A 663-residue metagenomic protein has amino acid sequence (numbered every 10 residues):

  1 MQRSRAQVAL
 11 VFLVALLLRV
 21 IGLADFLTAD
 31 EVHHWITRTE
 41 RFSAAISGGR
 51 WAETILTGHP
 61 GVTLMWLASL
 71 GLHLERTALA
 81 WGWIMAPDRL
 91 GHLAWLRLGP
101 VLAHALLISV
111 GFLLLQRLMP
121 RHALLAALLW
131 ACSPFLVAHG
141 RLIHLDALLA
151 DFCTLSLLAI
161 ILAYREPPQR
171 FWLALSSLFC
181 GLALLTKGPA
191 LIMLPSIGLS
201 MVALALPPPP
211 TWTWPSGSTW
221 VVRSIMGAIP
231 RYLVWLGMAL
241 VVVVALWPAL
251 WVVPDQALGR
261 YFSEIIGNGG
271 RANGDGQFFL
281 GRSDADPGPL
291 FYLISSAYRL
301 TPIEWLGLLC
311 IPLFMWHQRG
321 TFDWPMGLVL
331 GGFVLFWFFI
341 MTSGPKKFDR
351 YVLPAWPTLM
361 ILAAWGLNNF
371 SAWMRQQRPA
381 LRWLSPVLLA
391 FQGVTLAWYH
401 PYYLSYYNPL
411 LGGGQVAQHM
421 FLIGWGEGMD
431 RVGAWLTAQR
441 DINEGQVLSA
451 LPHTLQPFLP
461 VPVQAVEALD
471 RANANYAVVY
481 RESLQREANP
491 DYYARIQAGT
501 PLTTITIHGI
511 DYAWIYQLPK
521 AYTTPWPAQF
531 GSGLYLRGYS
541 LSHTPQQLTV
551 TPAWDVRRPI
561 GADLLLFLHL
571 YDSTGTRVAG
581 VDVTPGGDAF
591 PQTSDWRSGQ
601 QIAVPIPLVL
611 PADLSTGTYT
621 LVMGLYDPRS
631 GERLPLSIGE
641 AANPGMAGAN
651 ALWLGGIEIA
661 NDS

Functional and structural regions predicted by a protein language model:
M1, G413-S663: C-terminal luminal/periplasmic domains and tails of membrane-associated envelope-modifying transferases
M1, Q116-R117, S156-L173, A183 (+1 more regions): Membrane-interface transmembrane helices that cradle and orient dolichyl/undecaprenyl
Q2, A6-V11, A80-I84, L106 (+4 more regions): Transmembrane-helix signature of polytopic, membrane-embedded enzymes that assemble or transfer cell-envelope glycans
V11-A15, A126-A131, A138, L158 (+2 more regions): Short helix- or helix-capping micro-motifs that position conserved polar/aromatic residues at function-defining sites
L18, T37-I46, P60-L67, R76 (+5 more regions): Transmembrane-lumen/periplasm boundary regions of multi-pass, lipid-linked membrane glycan transferases
T28-D30, F135-L149: Short acidic/glycine- and proline-prone juxtamembrane loop motifs at membrane-interface regions of multi-pass membrane
A94, L98-L118, L155, A159 (+1 more regions): Transmembrane-helix motifs of polytopic, lipid-linked glycan transferases
D146-A150, A183, G188, I192 (+2 more regions): Hydrophobic/aromatic-rich transmembrane helices and adjacent perimembrane loops
